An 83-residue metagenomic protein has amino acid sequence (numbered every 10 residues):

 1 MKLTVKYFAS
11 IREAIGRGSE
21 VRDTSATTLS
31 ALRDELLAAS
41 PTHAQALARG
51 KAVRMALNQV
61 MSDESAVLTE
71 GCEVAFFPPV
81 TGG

Functional and structural regions predicted by a protein language model:
M1-T81: Ubiquitin-like/PB1-type beta-grasp interaction modules and other compact soluble beta-rich domains
